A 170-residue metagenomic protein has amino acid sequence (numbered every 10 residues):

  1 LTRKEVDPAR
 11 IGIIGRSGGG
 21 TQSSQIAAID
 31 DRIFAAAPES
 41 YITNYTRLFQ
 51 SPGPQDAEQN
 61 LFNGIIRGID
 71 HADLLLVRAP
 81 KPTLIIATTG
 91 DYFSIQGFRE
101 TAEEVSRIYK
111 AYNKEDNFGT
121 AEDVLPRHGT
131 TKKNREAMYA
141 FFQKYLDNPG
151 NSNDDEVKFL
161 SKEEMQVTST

Functional and structural regions predicted by a protein language model:
L1-I14, I33: Gly/Ser-rich "nucleophile elbow"/oxyanion-hole loop immediately N-terminal to the catalytic nucleophile in hydrolases
T2, S23-Q25: Active-site lining segments of carbohydrate-active enzymes
I14, E39-S40, I86, D123: Alpha/beta-hydrolase-fold catalytic nucleophile elbow
G15-G19, S23: Gly/Ala-rich beta-loop-alpha elbow adjacent to hydrolase catalytic centers
I26-A35: Conserved hydrolase catalytic core segment
F34-L75, T89-A102, A111-K114: Mobile cap/lid helix-loop segments that gate and shape the active-site cleft of serine hydrolases
A79, I86-T170: Alpha/beta-hydrolase-fold serine-hydrolase catalytic core, especially in secreted/extracellular enzymes
